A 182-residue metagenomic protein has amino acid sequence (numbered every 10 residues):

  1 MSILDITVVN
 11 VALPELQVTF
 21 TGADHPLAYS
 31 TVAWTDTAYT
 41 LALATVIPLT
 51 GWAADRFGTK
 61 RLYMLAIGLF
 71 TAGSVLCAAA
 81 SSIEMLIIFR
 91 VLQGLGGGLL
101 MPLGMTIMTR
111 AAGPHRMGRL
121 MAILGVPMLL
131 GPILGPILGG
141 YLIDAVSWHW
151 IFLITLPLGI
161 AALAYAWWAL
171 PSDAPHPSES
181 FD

Functional and structural regions predicted by a protein language model:
M1-L4, V9, V18, D55: Cytosolic juxtamembrane N-terminal segment immediately preceding the first transmembrane helix of multi-pass
S2, V9, Y39, L43-V46 (+1 more regions): Discrete transmembrane alpha-helix packing/kink hotspots characteristic of Major Facilitator Superfamily-like secondary
T7, V11, M101-P102: Residues that mark transmembrane-helix kinks and helix-interface sites in multi-pass secondary transporters
A12-T45, M85-I88: Extracellular/periplasmic helix-loop-helix junction of adjacent transmembrane segments in MFS-like secondary
P48-F181: Helix-loop-helix hairpins in multi-pass membrane proteins, especially solute transporters
